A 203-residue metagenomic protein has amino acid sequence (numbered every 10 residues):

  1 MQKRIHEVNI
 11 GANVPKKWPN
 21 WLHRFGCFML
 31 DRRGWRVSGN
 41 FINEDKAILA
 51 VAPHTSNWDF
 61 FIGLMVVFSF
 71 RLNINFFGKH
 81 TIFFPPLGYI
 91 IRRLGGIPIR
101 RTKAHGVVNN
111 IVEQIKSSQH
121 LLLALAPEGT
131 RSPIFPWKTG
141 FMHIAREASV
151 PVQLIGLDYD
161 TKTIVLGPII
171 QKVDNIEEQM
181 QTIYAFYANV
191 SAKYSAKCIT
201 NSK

Functional and structural regions predicted by a protein language model:
M1-R36: Extreme N-terminal tail/first-helix region
Q2-E7, S118, S195-A196: Intrinsically disordered, low-complexity regions
I10-P15, R32, R36-N189, C198-K203: Soluble catalytic domains of membrane acyltransferases
R24, Y194-K197: Long hydrophobic alpha-helical segments that form multi-pass transmembrane helix bundles in integral membrane proteins
